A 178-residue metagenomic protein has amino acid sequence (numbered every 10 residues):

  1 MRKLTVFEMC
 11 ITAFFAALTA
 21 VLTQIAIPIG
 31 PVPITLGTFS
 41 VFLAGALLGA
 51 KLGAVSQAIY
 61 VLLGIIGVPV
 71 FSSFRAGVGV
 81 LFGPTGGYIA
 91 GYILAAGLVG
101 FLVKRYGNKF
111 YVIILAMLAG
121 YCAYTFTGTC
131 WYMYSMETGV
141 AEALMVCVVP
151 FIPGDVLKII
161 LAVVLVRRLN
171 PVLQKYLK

Functional and structural regions predicted by a protein language model:
M1-A13, V146-K178: Alpha-helical transmembrane segments and their cytosolic interface
M1-A54: Hydrophobic transmembrane alpha-helices
T5, A50-V55, Y106-V112, G139-V140: Membrane-helix interface segments
V6-F15, G37, V55-S56, G87 (+4 more regions): Alpha-helical transmembrane segments of integral membrane proteins
A13, A17, V21, L43 (+11 more regions): Generic alpha-helical transmembrane segments of integral inner-membrane proteins, especially permease/transport modules
F14, V21, V78-C122: Short helix-perturbing small/polar motifs within transmembrane alpha-helices
T23-P33, V61-A95: Interfacial aromatic-anchored transmembrane helix boundaries in multi-pass membrane proteins
V68-F74, W131-M145: Interfacial helix-loop-helix junctions of multi-pass membrane proteins
